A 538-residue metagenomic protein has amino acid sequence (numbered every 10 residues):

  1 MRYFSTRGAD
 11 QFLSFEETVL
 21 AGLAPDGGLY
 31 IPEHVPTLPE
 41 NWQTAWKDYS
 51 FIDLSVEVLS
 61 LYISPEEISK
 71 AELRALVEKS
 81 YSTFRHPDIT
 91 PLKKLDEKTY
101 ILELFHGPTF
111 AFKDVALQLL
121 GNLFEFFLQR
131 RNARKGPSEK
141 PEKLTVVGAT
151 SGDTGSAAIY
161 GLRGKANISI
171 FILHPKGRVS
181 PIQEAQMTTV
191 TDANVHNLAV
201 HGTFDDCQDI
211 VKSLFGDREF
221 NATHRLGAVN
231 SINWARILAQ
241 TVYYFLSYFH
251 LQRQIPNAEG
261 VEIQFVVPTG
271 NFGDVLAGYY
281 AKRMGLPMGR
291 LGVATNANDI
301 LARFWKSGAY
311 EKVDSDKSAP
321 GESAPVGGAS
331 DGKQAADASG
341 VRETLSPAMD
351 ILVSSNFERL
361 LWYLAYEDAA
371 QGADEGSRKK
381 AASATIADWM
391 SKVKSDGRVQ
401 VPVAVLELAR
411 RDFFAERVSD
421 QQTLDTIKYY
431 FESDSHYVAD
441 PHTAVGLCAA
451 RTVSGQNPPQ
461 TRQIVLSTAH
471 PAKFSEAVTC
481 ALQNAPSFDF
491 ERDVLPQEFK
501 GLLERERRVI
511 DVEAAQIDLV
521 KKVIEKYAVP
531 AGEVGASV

Functional and structural regions predicted by a protein language model:
M1-V538: PLP-dependent amino-acid enzyme catalytic core
